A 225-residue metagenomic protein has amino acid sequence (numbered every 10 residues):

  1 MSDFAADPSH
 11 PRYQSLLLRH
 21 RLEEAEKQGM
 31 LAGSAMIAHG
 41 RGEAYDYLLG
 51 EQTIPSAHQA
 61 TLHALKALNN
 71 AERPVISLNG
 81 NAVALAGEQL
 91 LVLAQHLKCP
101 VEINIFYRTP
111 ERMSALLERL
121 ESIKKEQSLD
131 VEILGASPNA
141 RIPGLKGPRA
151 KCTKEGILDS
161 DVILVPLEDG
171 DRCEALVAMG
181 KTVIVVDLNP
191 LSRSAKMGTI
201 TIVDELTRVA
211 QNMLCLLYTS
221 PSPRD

Functional and structural regions predicted by a protein language model:
M1-P100: Electropositive, gly/pro-rich neighborhoods at or near active sites that engage anionic ligands
N79-E88, Y107-E111, E168-D171: Gly/Ser/Thr-rich loops at beta-strand to alpha-helix junctions that form or flank small-molecule/cofactor-binding
H96-R149: Long, charge-dense
A140-T153, L164-D171: Active-site glycine-rich loop that binds ribose-phosphate moieties when present
S160: An anion/phosphate-binding loop that grips the pyrophosphate of nucleotide cofactors and donors
G170, E174-L191: A short, gly/pro- and small-residue-rich
N189-P190, K196-L217: Short alpha-helices
Y218-D225: Conserved small/polar residues in nucleotide/adenosyl-binding loops
